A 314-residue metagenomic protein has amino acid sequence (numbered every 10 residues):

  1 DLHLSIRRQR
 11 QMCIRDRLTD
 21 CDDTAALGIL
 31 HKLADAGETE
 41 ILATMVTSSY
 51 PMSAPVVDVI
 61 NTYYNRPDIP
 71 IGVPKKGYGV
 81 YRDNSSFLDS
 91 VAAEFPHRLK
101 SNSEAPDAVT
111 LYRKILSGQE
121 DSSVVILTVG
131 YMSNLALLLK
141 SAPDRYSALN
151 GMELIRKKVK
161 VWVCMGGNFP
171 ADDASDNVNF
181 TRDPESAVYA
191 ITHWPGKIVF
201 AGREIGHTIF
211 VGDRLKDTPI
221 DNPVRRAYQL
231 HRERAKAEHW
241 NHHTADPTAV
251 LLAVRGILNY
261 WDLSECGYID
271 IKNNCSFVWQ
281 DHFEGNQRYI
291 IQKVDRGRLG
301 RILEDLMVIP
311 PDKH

Functional and structural regions predicted by a protein language model:
D1-R10, I14: Single conserved hydrophobic/aromatic residue that forms the stacking wall/gate of nucleotide- or nucleobase-binding
R8-Q11, L27-E40, V178-H314: Conformational coupling and interaction surfaces
R15-L27: Di-metal (Zn2+ and/or Mg2+/Mn2+) metal-binding site signature of metallo-dependent hydrolases with the MBL/beta-CASP
L18-D20, Y50-P51, L127-L135, I205-H207: Gly/Ser/Thr-rich loops at beta-strand to alpha-helix junctions that form or flank small-molecule/cofactor-binding
D20, T44, I71, G130 (+2 more regions): Divalent metal-coordination and catalytic microenvironments
H31, D35-Q119: Glycine-rich nucleotide/cofactor/substrate-binding loop typically near the N-terminus or early in the first domain
V109-P143: Internal, conserved structured core segments that host functional sites
L138, S147-S175: Class I SAM-dependent methyltransferase SAM-binding "motif I" and its flanking Rossmann-like core
